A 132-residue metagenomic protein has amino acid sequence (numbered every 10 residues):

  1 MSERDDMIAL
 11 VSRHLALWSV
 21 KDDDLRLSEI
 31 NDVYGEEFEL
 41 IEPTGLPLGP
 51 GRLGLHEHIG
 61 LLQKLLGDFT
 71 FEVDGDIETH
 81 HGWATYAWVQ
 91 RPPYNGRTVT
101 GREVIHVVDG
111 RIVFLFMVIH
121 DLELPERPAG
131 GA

Functional and structural regions predicted by a protein language model:
M1, L17, E42-G45, P92: A general structural-boundary detector
E3, G60-A132: A beta-strand edge to alpha-helix "cap/lid" segment located at domain peripheries
R4, I8, D24-G82: A solvent-exposed, acidic/Ser-Thr-rich amphipathic alpha-helical stretch
D6-K21: Solvent-exposed, amphipathic alpha-helical segments
H14, R26, I30-N31, F38 (+4 more regions): Hydrophobic pocket/interface hotspot
V20-D24, N95: Alpha-helix boundary/capping and short turn/kink residues
